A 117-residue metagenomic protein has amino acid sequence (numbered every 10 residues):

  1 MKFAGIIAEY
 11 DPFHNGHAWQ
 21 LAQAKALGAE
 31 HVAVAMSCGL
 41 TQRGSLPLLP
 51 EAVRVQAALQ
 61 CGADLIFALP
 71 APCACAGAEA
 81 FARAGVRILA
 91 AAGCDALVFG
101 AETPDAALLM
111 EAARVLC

Functional and structural regions predicted by a protein language model:
M1-C117: Nucleotidyltransferase catalytic core that binds NTPs
